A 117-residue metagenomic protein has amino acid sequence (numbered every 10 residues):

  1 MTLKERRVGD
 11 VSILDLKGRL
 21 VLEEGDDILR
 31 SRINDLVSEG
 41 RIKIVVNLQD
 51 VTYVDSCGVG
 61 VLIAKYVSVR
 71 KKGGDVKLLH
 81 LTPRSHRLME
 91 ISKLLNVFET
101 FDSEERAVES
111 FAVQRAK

Functional and structural regions predicted by a protein language model:
M1-E5, I33, D55, V108: Short low-complexity stretches enriched in small and charged residues
T2-S31: STAS-typified acidic loop motif
K4-R6, L79, F101: General small-molecule cofactor/ligand-binding pocket signal
V8-D10, P83, E105: Residues that form or immediately flank small-molecule/cofactor binding pockets and catalytic motifs
L20-F98: Amphipathic alpha-helical interaction surfaces in cytosolic regulatory modules
T100-K117: A charged, well-structured terminal subsegment
